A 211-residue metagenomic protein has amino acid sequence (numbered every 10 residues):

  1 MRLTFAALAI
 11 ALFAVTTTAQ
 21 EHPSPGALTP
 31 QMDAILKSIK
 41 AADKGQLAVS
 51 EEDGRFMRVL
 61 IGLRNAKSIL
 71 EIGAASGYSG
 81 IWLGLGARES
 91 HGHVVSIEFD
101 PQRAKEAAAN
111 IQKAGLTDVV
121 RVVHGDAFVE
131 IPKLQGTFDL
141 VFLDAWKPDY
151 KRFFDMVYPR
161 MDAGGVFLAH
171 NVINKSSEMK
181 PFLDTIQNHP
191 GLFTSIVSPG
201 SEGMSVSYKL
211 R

Functional and structural regions predicted by a protein language model:
L3-T4, T17-F142, K147-L168, V172-R211: A short alpha-helical cap/connector motif
A6-T16: Bacterial N-terminal signal peptides
